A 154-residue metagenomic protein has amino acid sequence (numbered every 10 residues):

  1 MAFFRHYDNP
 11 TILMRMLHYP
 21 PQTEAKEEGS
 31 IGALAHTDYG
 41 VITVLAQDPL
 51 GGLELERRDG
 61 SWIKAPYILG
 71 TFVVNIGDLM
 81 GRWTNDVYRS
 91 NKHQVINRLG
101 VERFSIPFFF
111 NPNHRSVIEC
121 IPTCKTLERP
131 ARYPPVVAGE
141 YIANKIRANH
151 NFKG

Functional and structural regions predicted by a protein language model:
M1-G154: C-terminal flanking tails of non-heme Fe-dependent oxygenases
